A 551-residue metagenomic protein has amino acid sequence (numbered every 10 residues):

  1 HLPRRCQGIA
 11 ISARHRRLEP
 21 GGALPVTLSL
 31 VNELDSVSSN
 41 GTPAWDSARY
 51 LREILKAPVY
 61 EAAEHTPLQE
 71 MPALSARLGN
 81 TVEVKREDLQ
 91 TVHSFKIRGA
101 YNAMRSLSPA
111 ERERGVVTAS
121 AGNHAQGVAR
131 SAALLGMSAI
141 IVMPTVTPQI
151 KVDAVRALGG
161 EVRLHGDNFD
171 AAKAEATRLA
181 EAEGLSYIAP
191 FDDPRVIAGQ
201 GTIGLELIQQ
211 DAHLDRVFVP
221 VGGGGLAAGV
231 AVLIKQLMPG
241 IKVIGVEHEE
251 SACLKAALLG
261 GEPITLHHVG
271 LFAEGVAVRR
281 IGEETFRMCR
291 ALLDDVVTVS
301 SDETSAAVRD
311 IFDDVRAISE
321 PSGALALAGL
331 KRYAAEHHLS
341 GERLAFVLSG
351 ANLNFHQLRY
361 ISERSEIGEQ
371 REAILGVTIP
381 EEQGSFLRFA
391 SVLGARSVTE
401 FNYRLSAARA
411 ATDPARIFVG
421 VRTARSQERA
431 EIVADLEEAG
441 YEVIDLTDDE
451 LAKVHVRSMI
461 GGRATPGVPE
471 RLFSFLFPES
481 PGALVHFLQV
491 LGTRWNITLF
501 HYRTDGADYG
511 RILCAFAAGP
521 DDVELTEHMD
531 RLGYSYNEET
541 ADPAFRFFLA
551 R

Functional and structural regions predicted by a protein language model:
A10-A13, E19, A23-V26, V31: Acidic, Ala/Val/Gly-enriched low-complexity intrinsically disordered segments
P25-A483, V490-R551: PLP-dependent amino-acid enzyme catalytic core
